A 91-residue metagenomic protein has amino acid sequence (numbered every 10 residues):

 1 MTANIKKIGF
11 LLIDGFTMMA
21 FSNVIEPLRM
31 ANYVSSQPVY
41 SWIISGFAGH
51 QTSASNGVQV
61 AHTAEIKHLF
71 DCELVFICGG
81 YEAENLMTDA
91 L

Functional and structural regions predicted by a protein language model:
M1-L91: Extended, subdomain-level signal for the structured scaffold at the beginning of enzyme domains
